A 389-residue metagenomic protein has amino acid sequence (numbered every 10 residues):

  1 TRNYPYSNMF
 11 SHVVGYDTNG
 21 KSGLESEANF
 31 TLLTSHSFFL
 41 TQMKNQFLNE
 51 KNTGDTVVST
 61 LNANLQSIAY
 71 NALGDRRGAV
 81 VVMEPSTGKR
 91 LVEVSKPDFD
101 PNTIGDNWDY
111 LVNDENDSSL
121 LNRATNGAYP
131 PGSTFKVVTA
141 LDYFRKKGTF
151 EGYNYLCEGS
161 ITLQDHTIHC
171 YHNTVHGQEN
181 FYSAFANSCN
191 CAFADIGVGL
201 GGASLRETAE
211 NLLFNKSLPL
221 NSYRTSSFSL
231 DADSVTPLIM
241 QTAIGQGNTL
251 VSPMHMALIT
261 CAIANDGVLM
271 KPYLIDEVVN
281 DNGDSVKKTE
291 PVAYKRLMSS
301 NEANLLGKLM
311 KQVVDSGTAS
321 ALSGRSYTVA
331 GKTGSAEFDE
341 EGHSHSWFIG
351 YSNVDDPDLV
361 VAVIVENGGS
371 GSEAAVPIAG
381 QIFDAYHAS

Functional and structural regions predicted by a protein language model:
T1-A79, E93-R123, A128, A293 (+1 more regions): Extracytoplasmic/periplasmic proteins that interact with beta-lactams or build/remodel peptidoglycan
S22, D358, S370-S372: Intrinsically disordered, low-complexity acidic/polar segments
L33, G74, K311-D315, D384 (+1 more regions): Short, intrinsically disordered, mixed-charge
V80-P85: Short hydrophobic alpha-helical segments used for membrane anchoring or interfacial signaling
S86-S133, V138-N367: Beta-lactam-recognizing serine transpeptidase/beta-lactamase-like catalytic domain environment
M256, G371-G380: Short, charged, low-complexity patches
S285-V292, I378-S389: Short, gly/Ser/Thr-rich active-site loops of penicillin-recognizing serine hydrolases
